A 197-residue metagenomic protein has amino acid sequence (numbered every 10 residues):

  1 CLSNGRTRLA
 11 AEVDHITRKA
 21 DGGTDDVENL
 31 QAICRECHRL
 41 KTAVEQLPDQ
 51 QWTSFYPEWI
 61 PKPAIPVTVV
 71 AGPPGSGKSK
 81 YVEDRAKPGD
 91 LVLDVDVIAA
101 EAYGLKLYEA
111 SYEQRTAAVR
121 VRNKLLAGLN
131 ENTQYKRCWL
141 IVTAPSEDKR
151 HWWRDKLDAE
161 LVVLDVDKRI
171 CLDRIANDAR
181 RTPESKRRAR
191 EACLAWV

Functional and structural regions predicted by a protein language model:
L2, R6, L30-E58: Short Cys/His-centered divalent metal-binding micro-motifs
L2-A32, V95-D96: Histidine-centered nuclease catalytic patch
W59-I65, N132: Phosphate-binding P-loop
V70: Hydrophobic anchor at the beta1->P-loop junction of P-loop NTPases
G75-K78: Conserved glycine(s) of the Walker
Y81: Hydrophobic positions on the alpha1 helix immediately C-terminal to the Walker A/P-loop
P88-K156: Conserved nucleotide-sensing/catalytic segment adjacent to the nucleotide-binding pocket in NTP-handling enzymes
A127-V197: Replace "adjacent to P-loop NTPase cores in ATP/GTP-dependent enzymes" with "adjacent to NTP-binding cores
